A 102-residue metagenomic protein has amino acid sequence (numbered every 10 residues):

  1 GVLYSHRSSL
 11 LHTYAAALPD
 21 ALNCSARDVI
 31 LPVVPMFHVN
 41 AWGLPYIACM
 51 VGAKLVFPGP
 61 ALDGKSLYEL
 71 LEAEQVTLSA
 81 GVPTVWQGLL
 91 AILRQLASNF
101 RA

Functional and structural regions predicted by a protein language model:
G1-V2: Conserved adenylation A10 loop of the ANL superfamily
S5-H6: Short coil-to-helix segment of the ABC ATPase nucleotide-binding domain corresponding to the Q-loop/switch region
L10-V29, V39-L78, I92-L93: Conserved AMP-binding/adenylation subdomain of ANL enzymes
V34, P60, V76-A102: Adenylate-forming
